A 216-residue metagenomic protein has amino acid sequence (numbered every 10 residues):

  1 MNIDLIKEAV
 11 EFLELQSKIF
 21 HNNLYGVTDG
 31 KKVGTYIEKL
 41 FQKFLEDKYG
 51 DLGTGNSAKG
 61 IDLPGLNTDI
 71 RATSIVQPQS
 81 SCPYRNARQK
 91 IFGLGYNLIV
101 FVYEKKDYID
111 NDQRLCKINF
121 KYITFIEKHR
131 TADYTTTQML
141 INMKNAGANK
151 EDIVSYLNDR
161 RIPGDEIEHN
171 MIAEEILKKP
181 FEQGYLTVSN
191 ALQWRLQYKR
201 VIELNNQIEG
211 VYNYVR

Functional and structural regions predicted by a protein language model:
M1-P64, A72-R216: Nucleic-acid endonuclease domains
T68: Acidic/His-rich structured neighborhood in mature extracellular/periplasmic domains
